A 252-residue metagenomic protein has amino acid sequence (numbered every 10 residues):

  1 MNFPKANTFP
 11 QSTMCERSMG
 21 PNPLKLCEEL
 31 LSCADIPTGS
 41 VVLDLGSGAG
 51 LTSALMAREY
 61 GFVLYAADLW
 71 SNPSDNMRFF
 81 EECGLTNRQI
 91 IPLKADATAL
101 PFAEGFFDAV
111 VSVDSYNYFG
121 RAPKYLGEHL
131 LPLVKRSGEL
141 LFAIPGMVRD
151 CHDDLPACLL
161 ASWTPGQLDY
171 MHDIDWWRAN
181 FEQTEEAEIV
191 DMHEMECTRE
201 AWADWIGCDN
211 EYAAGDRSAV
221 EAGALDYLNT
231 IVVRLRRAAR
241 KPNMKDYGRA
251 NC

Functional and structural regions predicted by a protein language model:
P21-T38: Conserved alpha-helix/loop element of class I SAM-dependent methyltransferases that forms part of the SAM/SAH-binding
L43, A49-A99: Class I SAM-dependent methyltransferase SAM/SAH-binding core
T98-V110: A short acidic, Gly/Pro-enriched loop at the edge of an enzyme's catalytic core that lines a small-molecule cofactor
A109-A122: A short SAM/SAH-binding and catalytic strip from SAM-dependent methyltransferases
K124-E139: A short glycine-rich, Lys/Arg-flanked "PGG" loop and its adjoining helix->strand segment in the class I
P145-Q167: Short, glycine-/aromatic-enriched active-site segment of Class I SAM-dependent methyltransferases
D169-E185: Short alpha-helix
D191-C252: Conserved Class I S-adenosyl-L-methionine
